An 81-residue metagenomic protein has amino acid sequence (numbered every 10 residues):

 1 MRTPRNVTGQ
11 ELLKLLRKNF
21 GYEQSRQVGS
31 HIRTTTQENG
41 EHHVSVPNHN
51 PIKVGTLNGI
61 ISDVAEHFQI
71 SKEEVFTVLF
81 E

Functional and structural regions predicted by a protein language model:
M1-R26: N-terminal first-folded block
R2, P47, A65: Short, flexible active-site loop motifs that bind/organize anionic cofactors or intermediates
T3, T8, T34-T36, T56 (+1 more regions): Residue-identity detector for threonine
G9, L15, H42, I52-V54 (+1 more regions): Residues in flexible loops and secondary-structure boundaries
E11, E23-Q24, E38-E41, E66 (+2 more regions): Glutamate identity and glutamate-enriched acidic tracts
L13, R33, G59, D63: Short, electropositive, low-hydrophobicity segments enriched in small/polar residues
E23-N58: A short, structured beta-strand/loop element
I52-E81: C-terminal structural segments of small proteins and small subunits
